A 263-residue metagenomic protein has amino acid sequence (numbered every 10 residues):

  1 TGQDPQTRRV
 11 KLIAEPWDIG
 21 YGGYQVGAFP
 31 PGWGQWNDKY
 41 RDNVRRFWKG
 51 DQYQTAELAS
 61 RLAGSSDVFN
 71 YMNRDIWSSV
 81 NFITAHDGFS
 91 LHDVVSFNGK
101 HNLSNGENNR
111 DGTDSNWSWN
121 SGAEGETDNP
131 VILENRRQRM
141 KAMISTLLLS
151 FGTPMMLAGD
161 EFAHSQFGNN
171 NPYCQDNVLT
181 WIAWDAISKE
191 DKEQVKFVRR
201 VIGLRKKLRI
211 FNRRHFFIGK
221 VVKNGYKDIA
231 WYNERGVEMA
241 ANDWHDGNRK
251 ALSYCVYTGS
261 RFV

Functional and structural regions predicted by a protein language model:
G2-A158, F162, N171-Q175, R209-N212 (+3 more regions): Conserved alpha/beta catalytic core and glycan-binding cleft of carbohydrate-active enzymes
I76, V178, N248-K250: A generic structural signal for well-ordered coil/turn residues at beta-strand boundaries that shape enzyme active-site
P130-N135, S188-K189, A241-D243: Short, contiguous acidic/charged loop-to-helix segments that flank catalytic cores in large enzymes
H164-R199: Extended hydrophobic/aromatic segments used for targeting, binding, or gating
A186-I218, E238: Aromatic- and carboxylate-lined catalytic core of secreted/periplasmic carbohydrate-active enzymes
W231-V263: Carbohydrate-binding surface patches
